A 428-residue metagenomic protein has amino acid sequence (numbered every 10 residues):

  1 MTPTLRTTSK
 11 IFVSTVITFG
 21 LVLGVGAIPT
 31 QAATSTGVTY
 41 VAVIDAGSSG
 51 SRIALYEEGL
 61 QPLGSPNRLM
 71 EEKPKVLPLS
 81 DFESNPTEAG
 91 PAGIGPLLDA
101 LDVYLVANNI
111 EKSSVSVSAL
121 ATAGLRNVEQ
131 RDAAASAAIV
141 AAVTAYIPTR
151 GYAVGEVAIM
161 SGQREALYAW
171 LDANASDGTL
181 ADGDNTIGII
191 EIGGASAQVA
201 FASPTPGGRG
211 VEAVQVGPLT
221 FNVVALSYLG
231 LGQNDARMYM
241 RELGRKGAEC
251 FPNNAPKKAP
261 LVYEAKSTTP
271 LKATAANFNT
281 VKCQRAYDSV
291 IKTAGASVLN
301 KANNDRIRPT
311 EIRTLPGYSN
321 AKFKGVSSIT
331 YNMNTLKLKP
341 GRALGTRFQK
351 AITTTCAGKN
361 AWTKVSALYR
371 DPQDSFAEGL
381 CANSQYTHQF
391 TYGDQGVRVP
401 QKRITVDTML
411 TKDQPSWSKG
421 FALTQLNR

Functional and structural regions predicted by a protein language model:
T2-V16: Bacterial N-terminal signal peptides that target proteins for export
F19-T30: C-terminal segment of classical bacterial N-terminal signal peptides
G37-V41: Extreme N-terminal starter segment of soluble prokaryotic enzymes
I44-G50, I190-S196: A short acidic Gly-Thr/Ser loop motif
I53, A119: Residue-level signal for inorganic ion chemistry
L55, L79-S113, G124-I189, A197-R428: Helical "lid/coupling" subdomains associated with nucleotide-phosphate turnover
Q61-M70, G208: Beta-strand initiation motifs
K75: Conserved phosphoryl-transfer catalytic core
